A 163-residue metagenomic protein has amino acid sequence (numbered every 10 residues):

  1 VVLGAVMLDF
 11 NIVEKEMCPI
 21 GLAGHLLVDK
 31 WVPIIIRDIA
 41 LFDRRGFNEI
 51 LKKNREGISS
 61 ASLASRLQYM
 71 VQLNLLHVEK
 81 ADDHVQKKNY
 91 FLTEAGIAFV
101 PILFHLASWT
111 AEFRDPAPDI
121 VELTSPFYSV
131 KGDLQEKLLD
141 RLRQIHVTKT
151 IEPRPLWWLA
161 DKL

Functional and structural regions predicted by a protein language model:
V1-L27: N-terminal leader segment of winged-helix/HTH proteins
V2-G4, P101-L163: C-terminal regulatory/oligomerization modules of transcriptional regulators
C18-S62: N-terminal helix-turn-helix DNA-binding core of bacterial DNA-binding proteins
A40, R44, L75, A111: Hydrophobic/aromatic-lined pockets within catalytic cores
N48, Q68, K88: Residues within the helices of the helix-turn-helix
K53-A81, V85: Canonical helix-turn-helix DNA-binding module
D82-L106: Basic, amphipathic "hinge/linker" alpha-helix immediately C-terminal to the N-terminal HTH DNA-binding motif
